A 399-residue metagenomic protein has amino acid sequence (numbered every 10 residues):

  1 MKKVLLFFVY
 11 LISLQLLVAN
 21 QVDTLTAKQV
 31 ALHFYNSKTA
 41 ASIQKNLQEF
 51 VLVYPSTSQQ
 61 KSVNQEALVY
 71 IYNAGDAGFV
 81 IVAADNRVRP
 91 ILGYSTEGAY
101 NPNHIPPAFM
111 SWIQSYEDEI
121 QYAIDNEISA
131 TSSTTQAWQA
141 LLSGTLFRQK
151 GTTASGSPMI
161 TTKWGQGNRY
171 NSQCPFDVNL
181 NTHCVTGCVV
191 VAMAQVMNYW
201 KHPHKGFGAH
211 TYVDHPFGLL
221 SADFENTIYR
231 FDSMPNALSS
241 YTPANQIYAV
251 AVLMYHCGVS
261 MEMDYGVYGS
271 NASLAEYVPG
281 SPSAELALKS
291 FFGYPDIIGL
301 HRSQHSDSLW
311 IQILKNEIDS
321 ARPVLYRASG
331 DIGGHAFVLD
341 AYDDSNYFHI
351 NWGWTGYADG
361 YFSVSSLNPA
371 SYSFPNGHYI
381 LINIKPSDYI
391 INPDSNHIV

Functional and structural regions predicted by a protein language model:
M1-L25, S233, E262, L288: Bacterial Sec-dependent N-terminal signal peptides
V18-V30, G151-S172, I390-V399: Boundary/junction segments of secreted and surface-exposed precursor proteins
N20-K61: Short, non-transmembrane alpha-helical segments in secretory-pathway proteins
H33-K38, D85-V88, V191-P203, S290-F291 (+1 more regions): Structured segments of extracytoplasmic/periplasmic soluble domains in secreted or envelope-associated proteins
K45, E49, V53-D76, L286 (+2 more regions): Active-site-adjacent substructure of cysteine-protease-like catalytic cores
A83-A84, R89-A99, S345-V364: Catalytic Cys-His active-site segments of thiol-dependent hydrolases/isopeptidases
I91-E276: Active-site-adjacent structural segments surrounding the nucleophilic cysteine of cysteine proteases and isopeptidases
E117-K150, G293, W352-I398: A recurrent domain-boundary module in secreted/ectodomain proteins
